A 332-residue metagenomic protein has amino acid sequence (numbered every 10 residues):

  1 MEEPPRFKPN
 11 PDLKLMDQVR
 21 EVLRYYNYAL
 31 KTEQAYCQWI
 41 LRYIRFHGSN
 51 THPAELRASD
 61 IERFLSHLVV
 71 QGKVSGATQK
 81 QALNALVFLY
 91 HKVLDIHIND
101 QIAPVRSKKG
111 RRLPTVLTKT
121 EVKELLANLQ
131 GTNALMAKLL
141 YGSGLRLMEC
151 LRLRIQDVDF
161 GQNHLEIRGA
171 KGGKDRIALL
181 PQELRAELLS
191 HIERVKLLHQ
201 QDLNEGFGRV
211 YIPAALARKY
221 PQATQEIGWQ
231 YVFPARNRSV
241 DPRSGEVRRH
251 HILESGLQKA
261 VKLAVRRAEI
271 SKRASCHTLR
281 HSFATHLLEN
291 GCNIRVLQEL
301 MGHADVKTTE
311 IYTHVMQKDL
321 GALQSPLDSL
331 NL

Functional and structural regions predicted by a protein language model:
M1-L332: Conserved catalytic core of the tyrosine transesterase superfamily
